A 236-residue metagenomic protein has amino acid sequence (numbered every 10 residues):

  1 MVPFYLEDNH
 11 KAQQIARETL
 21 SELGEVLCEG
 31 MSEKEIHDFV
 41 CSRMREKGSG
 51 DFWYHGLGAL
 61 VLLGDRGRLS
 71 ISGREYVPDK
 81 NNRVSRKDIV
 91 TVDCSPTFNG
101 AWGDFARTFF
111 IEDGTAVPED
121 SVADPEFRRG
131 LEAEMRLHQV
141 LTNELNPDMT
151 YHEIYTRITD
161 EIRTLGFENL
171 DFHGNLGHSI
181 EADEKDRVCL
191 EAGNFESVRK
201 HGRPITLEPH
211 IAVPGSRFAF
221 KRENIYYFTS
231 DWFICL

Functional and structural regions predicted by a protein language model:
M1-L236: Active-site neighborhoods and metal-handling regions in enzymes and metal-associated proteins
